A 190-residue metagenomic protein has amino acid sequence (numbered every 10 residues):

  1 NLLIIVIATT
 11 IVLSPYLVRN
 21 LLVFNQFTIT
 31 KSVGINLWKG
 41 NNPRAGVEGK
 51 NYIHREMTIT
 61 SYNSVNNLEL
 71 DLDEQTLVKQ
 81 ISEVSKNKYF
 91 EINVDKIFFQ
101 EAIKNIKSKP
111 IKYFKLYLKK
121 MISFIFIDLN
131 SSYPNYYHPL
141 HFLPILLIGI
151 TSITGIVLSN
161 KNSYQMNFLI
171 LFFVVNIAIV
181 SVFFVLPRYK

Functional and structural regions predicted by a protein language model:
N1, I7, L143-L146, I170 (+2 more regions): Hydrophobic/aromatic-rich transmembrane helices and adjacent perimembrane loops
N1-L21: Hydrophobic alpha-helical membrane-interfacial segments at the cytosolic entry of transmembrane helices
I4-I5, S32, F168-V174: Central hydrophobic cores of alpha-helical transmembrane segments in multi-pass integral membrane proteins
T9-L13, N36, F173-N176: Residue-level recognition of pore/gate-forming positions within transmembrane alpha-helices of multi-pass
Y16-V18, G155-S159, F172-Y189: Transmembrane-helix signature of polytopic, lipid-linked glycan biosynthesis machinery
L21-F24, P134-Y137, N167, V180-K190: Membrane-interface catalytic loops of GT-C/OST-like multi-pass glycosylation enzymes that act
F24, T28-K119: Membrane-proximal stem/loop segments at transmembrane-domain junctions that anchor or position
N87, I97-F98, K104-I170: Membrane-interface anchor segments at the N-terminal boundary of transmembrane helices in multi-pass membrane enzymes
